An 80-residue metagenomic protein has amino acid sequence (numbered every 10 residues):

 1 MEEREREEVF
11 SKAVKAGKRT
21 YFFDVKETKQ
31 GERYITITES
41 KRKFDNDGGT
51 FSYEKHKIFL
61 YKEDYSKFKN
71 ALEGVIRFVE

Functional and structural regions predicted by a protein language model:
M1-E80: Positively charged, low-complexity terminal tracts and the immediately adjacent first secondary-structure elements
